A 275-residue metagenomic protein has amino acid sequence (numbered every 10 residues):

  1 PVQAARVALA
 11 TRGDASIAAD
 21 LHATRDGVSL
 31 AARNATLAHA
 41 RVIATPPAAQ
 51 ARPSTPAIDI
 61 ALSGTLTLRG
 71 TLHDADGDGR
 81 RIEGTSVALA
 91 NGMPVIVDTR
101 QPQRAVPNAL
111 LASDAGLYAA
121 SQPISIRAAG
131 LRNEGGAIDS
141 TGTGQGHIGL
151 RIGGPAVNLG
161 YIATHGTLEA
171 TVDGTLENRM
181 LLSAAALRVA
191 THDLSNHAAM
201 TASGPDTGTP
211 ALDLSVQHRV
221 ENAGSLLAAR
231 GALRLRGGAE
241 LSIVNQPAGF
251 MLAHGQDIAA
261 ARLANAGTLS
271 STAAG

Functional and structural regions predicted by a protein language model:
P1-G275: Low-complexity, glycine- and small/polar-enriched segments
